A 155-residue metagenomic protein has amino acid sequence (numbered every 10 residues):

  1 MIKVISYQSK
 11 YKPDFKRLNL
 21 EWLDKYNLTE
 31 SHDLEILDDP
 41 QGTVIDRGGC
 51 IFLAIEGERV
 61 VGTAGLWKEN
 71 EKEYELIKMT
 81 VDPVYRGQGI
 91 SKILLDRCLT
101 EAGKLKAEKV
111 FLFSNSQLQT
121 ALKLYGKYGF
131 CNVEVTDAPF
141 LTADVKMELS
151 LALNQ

Functional and structural regions predicted by a protein language model:
M1-K3: Extreme N-terminal starter segment of soluble prokaryotic enzymes
S6-I77, D82-V84, L95-R97, E101 (+2 more regions): Acetyl-CoA-dependent GNAT
Y7, E108-L122, G126-Y128, E134-Q155: C-terminal "cap" of GNAT-fold acetyltransferases
R59, Y74, M79-D96, G103-L105 (+3 more regions): Conserved glycine-rich acetyl-CoA-binding loop
